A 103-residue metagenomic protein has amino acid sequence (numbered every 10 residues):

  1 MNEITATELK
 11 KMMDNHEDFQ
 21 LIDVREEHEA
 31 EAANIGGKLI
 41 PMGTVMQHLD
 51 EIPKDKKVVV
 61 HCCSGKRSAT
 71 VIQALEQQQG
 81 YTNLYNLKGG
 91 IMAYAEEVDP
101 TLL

Functional and structural regions predicted by a protein language model:
M1-Q20, V24-K57, K66-L103: Rhodanese-like catalytic fold shared by cysteine-dependent sulfurtransferases and DSP/PTP-type phosphatases
H61-C62: Short, surface-exposed ligand- or partner-binding patches at beta-edge/loop junctions that are enriched in aromatics
